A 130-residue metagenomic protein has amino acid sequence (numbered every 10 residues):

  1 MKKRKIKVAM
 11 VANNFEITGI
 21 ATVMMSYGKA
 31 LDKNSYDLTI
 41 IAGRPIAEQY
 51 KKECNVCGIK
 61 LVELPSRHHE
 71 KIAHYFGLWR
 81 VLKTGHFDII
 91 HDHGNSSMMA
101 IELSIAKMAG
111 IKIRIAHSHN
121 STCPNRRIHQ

Functional and structural regions predicted by a protein language model:
M1-Q130: Membrane-interface segments of envelope glycosyltransferases acting on lipid-linked substrates or membrane lipids
